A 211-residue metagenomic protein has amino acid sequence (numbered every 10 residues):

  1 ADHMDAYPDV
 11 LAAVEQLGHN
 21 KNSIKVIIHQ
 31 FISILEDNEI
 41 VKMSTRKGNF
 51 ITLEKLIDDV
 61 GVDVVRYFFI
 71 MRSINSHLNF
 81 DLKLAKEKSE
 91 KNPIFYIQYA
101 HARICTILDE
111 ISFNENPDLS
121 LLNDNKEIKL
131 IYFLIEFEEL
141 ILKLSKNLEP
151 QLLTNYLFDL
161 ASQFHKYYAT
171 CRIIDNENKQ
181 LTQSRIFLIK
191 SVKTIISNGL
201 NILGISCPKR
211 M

Functional and structural regions predicted by a protein language model:
A1-M211: Non-catalytic interaction-recognition regions
